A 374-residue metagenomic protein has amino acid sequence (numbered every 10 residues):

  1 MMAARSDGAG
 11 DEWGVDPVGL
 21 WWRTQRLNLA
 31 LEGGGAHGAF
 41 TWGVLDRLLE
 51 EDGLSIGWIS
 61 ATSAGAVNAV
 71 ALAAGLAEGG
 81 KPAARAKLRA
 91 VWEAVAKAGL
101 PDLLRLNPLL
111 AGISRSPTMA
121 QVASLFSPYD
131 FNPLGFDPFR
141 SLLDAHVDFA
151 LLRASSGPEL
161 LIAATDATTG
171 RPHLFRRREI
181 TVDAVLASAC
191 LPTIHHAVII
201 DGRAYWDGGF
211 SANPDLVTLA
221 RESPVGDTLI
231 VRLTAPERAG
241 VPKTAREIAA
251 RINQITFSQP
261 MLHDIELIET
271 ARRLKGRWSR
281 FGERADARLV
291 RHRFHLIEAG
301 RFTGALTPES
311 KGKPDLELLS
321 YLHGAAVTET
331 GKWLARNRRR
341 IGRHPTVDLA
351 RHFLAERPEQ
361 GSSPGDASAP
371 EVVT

Functional and structural regions predicted by a protein language model:
M1: Nucleotide/phosphate-binding catalytic cleft detector across ATP-hydrolyzing and phosphate-transferring enzymes
D7, D11-W13, P17, W22-A30 (+8 more regions): Patatin-like phospholipase
N28, L104-V231, R238-G240, D286-G300 (+5 more regions): Active-site-adjacent alpha/beta core region of enzyme catalytic domains
N68, P236-A239: Short gly/pro/ser/thr-enriched loop/turn and capping motifs at secondary-structure boundaries
P242-R273: Acidic, Ser/Thr-rich peripheral helices and adjacent loops at domain boundaries
G276-R284: A short, acidic, amphipathic alpha-helical segment used as a generic capping/interface helix at domain edges
R340-E356: Short, highly charged C-terminal tails/helix-capping segments
H352-T374: Acidic, Ser/Thr-rich low-complexity intrinsically disordered segments
